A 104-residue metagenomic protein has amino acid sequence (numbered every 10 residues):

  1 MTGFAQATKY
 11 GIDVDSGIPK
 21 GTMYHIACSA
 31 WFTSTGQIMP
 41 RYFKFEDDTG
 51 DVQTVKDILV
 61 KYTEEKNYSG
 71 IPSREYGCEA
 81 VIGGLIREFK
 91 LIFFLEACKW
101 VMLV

Functional and structural regions predicted by a protein language model:
M1-V104: Cysteine-centric segments in proteins
